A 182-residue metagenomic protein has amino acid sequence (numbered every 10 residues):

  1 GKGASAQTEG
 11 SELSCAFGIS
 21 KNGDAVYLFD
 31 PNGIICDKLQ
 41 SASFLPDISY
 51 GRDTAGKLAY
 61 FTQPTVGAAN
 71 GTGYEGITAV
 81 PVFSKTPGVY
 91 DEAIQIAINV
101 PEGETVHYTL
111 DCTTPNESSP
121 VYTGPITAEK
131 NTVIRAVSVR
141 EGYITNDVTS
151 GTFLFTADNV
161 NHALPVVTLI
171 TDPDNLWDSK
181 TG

Functional and structural regions predicted by a protein language model:
G1-Y60: Solvent-exposed beta-edge/loop recognition patches
A42-G182: Short, compositionally stereotyped local motifs that mark structural "simplifiers"
